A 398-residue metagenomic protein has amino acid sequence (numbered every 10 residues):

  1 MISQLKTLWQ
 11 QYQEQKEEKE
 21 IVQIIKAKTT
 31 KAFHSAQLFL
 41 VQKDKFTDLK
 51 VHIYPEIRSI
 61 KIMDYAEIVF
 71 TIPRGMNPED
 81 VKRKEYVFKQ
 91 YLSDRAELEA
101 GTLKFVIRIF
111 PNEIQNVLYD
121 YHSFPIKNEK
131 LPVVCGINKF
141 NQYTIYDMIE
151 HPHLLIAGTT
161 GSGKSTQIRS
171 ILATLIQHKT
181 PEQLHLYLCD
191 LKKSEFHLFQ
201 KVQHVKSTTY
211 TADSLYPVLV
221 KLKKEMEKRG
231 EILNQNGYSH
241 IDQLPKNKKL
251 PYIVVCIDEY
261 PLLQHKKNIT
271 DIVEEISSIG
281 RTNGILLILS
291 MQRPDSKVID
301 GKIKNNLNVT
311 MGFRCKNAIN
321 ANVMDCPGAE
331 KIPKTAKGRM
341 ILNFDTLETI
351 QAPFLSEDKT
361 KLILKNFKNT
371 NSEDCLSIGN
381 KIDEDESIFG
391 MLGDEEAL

Functional and structural regions predicted by a protein language model:
M1-E17, D64-V69, P73, T102 (+5 more regions): P-loop NTPase catalytic phosphate-binding loop
W9-T144, P294: N-terminal "pre-motor" subdomain/linker immediately upstream of P-loop NTPase catalytic cores
F46-D48, E231-Y252: Short helix/loop segment immediately N-terminal to the Walker
K368-N380: Charge-patterned, long linear interaction tracts outside catalytic cores
